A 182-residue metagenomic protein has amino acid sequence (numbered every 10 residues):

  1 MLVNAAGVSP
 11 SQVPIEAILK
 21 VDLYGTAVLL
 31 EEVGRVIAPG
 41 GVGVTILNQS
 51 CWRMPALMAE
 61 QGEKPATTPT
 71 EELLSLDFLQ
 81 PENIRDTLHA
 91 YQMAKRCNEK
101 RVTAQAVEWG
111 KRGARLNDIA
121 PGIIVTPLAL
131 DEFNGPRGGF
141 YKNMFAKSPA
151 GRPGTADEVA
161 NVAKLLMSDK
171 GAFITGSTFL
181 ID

Functional and structural regions predicted by a protein language model:
G7-Q12, R35, P39-R112, P121-T126: Catalytic loop of short-chain dehydrogenase/reductase
I18-L19: A hydrophobic alpha-helix adjacent to the NAD(P)-binding/active-site core of NAD(P)-dependent oxidoreductases, strongly
T26-L30, V42-G43, W52, N98-E99 (+2 more regions): Conserved internal alpha-helix within the Rossmann fold of NAD(P)-dependent oxidoreductases
R115, I174-G176: Short, small/polar-rich loop/turn modules that mediate ligand/substrate recognition or access, typified
S148-V159, K170: A conserved structural motif in NAD(P)-dependent oxidoreductases
